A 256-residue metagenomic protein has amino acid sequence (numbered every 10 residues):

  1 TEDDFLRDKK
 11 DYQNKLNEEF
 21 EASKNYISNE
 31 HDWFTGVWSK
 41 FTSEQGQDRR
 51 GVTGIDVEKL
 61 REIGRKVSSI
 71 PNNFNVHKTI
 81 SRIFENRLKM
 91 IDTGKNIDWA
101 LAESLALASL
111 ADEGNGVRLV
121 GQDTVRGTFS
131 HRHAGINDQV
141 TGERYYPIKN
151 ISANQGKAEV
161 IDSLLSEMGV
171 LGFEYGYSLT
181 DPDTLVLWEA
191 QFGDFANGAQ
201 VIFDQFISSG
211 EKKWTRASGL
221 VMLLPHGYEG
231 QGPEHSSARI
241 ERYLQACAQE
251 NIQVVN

Functional and structural regions predicted by a protein language model:
T1-V254: Flexible, glycine-rich loop/tail regions that form catalytic "lids" or insertion modules at the edges of active sites
